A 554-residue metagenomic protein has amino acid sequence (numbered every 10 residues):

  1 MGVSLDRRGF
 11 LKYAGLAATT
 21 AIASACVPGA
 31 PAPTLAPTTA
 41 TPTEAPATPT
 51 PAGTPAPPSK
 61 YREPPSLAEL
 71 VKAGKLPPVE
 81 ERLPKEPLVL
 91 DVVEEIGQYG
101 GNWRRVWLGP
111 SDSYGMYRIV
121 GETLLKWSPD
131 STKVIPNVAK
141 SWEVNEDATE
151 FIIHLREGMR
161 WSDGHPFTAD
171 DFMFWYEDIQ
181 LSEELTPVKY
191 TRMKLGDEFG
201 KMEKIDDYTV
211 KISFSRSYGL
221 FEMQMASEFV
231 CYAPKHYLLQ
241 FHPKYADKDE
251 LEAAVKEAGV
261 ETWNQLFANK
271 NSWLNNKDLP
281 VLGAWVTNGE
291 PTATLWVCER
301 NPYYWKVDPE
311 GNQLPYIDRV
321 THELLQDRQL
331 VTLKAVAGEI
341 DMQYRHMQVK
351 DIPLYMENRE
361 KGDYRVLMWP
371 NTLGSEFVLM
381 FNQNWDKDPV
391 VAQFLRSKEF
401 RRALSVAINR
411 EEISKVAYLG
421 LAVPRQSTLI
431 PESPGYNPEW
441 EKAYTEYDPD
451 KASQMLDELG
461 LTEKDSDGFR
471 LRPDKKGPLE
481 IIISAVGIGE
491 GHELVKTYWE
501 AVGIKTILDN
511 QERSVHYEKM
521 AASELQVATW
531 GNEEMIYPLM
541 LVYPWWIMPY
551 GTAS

Functional and structural regions predicted by a protein language model:
G2-Y13, A25-K60, L67-E69, A73 (+10 more regions): Extracytoplasmic/periplasmic ligand-capture domains
A14-A18: Sec-dependent signal peptide hydrophobic core
E63, E69-K72, P77-E146, E177 (+2 more regions): N-terminal lobe/hinge region of extracytoplasmic solute-binding protein
P87-G109, T149-W161, H236-A246: N-terminal short leaders/motifs
V120, G164, A253-P280: Edge beta-strand plus adjacent loop/short-helix module at the start of the mature soluble/periplasmic domain
T191-L266: Surface-exposed binding/hinge segments that line and control ligand-binding clefts or catalytic entry sites
